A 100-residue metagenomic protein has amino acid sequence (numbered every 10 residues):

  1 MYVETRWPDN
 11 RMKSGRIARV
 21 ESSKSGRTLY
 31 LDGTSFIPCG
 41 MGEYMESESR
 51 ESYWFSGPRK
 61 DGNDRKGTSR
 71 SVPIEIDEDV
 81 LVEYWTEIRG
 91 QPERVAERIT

Functional and structural regions predicted by a protein language model:
M1-R19, T28-T100: Mixed-charge, low-complexity intrinsically disordered regions
